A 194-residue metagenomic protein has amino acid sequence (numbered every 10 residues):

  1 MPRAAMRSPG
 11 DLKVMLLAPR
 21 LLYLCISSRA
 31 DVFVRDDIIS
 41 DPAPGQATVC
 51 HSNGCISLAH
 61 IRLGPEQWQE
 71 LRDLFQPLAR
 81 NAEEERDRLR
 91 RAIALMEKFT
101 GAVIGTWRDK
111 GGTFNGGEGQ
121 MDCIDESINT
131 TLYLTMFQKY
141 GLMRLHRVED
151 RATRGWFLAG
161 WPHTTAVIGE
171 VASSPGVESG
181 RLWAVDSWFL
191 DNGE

Functional and structural regions predicted by a protein language model:
M1-G10: N-terminal secretory signal peptides that target proteins for export/translocation
K13-L24: Bacterial N-terminal signal peptides
F33-E66, A159, R181-E194: Glycine-rich catalytic cores of cysteine/serine-nucleophile enzymes that process amide/ester linkages in cell-envelope
C50-N81, V103-G116: Acidic/histidine-rich, surface-exposed loop or edge segments in extracytoplasmic proteins
L63, N81-R88, N115-E126, L158 (+1 more regions): Extracytoplasmic/periplasmic, Sec-exported soluble proteins
R88-H146: Mid-length scaffold segments of soluble, non-membrane domains
T135-E194: Hydrophobic/aromatic-rich core segments of domains that either
